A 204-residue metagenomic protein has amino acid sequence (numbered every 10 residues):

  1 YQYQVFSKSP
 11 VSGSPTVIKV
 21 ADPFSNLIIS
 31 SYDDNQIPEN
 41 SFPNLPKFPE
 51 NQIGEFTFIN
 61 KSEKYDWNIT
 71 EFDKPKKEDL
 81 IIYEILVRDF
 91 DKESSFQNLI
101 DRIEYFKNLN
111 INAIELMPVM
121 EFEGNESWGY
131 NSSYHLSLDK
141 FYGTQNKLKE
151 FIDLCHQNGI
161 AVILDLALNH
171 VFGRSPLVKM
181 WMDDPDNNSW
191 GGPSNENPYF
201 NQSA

Functional and structural regions predicted by a protein language model:
Y1-L80: The feature marks proteins involved in alpha-glucan
E63-K64, I69-L80, L86-A204: Substrate-binding/active-site clefts of carbohydrate-active enzymes
